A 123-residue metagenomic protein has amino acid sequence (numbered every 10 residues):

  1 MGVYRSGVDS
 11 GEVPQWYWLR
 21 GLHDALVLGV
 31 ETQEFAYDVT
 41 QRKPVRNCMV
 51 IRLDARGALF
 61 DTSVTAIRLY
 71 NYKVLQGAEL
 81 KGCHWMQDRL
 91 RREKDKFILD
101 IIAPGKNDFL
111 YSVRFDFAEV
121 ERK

Functional and structural regions predicted by a protein language model:
M1-K123: Surface-exposed, interaction-prone regions used to assemble/regulate multi-protein complexes
